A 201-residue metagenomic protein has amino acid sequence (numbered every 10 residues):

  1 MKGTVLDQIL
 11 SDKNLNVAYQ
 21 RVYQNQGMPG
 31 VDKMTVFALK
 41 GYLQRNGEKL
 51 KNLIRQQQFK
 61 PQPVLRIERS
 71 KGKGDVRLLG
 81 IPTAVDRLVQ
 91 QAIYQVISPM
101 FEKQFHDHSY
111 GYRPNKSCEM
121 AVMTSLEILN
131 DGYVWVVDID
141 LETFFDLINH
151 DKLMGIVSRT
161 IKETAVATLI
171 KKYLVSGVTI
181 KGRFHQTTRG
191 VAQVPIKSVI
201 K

Functional and structural regions predicted by a protein language model:
M1-Q44, E48: Non-catalytic, polymerase-adjacent accessory regions of viral genome-replication enzymes
D7, Q24, M28, S98 (+2 more regions): Amphipathic alpha-helical interaction elements
A18-V22, A92, L169-L174: Short alpha-helical scaffolding segments that buttress acidic/His motifs in well-ordered protein cores
Q24-F37, S70-L79, H106-H108: Glycine-/proline-rich flexible loop or hinge segments
N46-K51, V89-I93, I97, I170: Short, Φ-rich (hydrophobic/aromatic) sequence segments
L53-I54, K60-I67, G72, D107-H108 (+2 more regions): Conserved polymerase palm-domain catalytic core
V76-F105, T187-K201: Conserved pre-motif C helix in the palm subdomain of viral-like polymerases
